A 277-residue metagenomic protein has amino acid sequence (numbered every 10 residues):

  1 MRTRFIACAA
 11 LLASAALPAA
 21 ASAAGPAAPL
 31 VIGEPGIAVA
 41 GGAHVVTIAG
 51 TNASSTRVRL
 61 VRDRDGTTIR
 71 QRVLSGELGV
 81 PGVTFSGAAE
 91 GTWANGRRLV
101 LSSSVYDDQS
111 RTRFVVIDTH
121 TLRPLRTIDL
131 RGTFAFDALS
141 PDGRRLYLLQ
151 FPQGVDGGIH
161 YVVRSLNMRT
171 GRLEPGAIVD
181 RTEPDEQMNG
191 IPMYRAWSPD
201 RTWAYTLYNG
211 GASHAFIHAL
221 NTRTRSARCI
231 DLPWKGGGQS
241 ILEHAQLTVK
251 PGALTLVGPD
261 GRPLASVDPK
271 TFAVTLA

Functional and structural regions predicted by a protein language model:
R2-A24: Secretory targeting and sorting signals
A23-T67: An edge-strand/N-cap motif at the start of beta-rich repeat modules
A24-I32, T67-G82, R123-D129, R172-Q187 (+2 more regions): A short beta-strand motif characteristic of beta-propeller blades
P29-G41, E77-T92, L130-D142, E183-A196 (+1 more regions): Repeated scaffold domains used in trafficking and secretory/extracellular systems, primarily beta-propellers
G42-H44, G96-R98, D142-R144, D200-T202 (+1 more regions): Short coil/turn segments that connect the beta-strands within blades of beta-propeller domains
T47, V100-S102, L148-L149, T206 (+1 more regions): Residue position within the beta-strands of beta-propeller blades
G50-S55, S104-Q109, F151-G157, N209-H214 (+1 more regions): Short glycine/acidic-enriched loop and turn motifs that connect beta-strands
D63-G66, D118-L122, N167-G171, N221-R225 (+1 more regions): Short loop/turn segments that connect beta-strands within beta-propeller blades
